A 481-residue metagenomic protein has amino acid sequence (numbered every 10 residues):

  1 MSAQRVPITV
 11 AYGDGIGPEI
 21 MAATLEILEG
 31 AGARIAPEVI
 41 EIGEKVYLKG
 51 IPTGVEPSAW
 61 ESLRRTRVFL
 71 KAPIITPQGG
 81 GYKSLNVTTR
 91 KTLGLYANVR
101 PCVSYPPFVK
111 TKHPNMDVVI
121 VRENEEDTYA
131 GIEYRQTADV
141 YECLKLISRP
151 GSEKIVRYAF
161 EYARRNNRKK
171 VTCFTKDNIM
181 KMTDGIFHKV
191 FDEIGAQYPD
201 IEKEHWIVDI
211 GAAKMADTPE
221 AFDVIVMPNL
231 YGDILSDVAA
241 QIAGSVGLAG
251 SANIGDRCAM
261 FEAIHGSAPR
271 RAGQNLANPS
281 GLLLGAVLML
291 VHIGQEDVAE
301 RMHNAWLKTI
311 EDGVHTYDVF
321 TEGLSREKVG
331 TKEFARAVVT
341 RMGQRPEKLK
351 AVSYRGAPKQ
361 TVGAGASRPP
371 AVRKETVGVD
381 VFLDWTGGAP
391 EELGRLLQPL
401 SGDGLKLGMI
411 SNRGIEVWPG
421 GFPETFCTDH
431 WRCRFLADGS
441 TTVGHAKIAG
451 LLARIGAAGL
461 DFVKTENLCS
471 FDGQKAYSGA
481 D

Functional and structural regions predicted by a protein language model:
T9-G32, T137-V208: Glycine-rich phosphate/diphosphate-binding loop of Rossmann-like nucleotide-binding domains
D14-G17, R67, V121, A159 (+4 more regions): Buried hydrophobic positions in well-ordered alpha/beta secondary-structure cores of metabolic enzymes
R34-P57, A213-M215: N-terminal beta-loop-helix "entrance" segment that forms/cooperates in small-molecule cofactor or anionic ligand
I35-V39, N166-T175, Y198-W206, Q295-H303 (+4 more regions): Flexible, glycine/charged-enriched surface loops at secondary-structure junctions
V46-L48, P57, P107, A216-R301 (+2 more regions): Glycine-rich phosphate/nucleotide-binding loop
Y47-E142, L230-I234: N-terminal glycine-rich phosphate/adenylate-binding segment common to multiple enzyme folds
G54, G131-E133, V140-M180, T309-L349: Glycine-rich phosphate/pyrophosphate-binding loop and the adjoining helix
G343-D481: C-terminal non-catalytic interaction/assembly regions of soluble proteins
